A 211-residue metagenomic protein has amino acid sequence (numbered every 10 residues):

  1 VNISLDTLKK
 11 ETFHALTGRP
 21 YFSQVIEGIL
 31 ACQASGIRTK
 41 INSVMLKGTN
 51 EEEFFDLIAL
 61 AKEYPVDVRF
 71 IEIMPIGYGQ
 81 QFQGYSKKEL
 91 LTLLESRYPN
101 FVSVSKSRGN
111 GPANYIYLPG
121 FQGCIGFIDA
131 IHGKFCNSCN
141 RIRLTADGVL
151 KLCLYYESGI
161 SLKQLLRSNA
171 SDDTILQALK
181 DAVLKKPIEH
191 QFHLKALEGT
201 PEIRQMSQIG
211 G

Functional and structural regions predicted by a protein language model:
V1-I71: Radical SAM/AdoMet-radical enzyme domain recognition
F55, E63, I73-I76, Q80-G211: Auxiliary Fe-S-binding modules of radical SAM enzymes
